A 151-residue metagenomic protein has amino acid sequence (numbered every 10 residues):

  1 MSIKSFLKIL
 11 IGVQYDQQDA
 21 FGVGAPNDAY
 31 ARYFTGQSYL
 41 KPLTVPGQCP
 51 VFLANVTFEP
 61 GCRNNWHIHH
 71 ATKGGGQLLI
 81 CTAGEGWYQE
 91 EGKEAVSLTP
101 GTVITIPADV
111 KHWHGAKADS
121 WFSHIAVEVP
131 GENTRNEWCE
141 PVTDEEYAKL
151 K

Functional and structural regions predicted by a protein language model:
S2-F52, R135-K151: A short, N-terminal "cap"/entry segment at the start of jelly-roll beta-barrel domains of the cupin/DSBH fold
N55-E59, H70-Y88, V127-P130: Short, conserved beta-strand element in jelly-roll/cupin
N65-H67, Y88-Q89, I106, K111-A118: Short beta-strand His + acidic residue motifs that chelate non-heme Fe in jelly-roll/DSBH and cupin folds
G92-A108: Short acidic-glycine-tyrosine-enriched beta hairpin
E94-S97, G115, S120: Beta-rich strand-turn-strand
T105, D119-W138: A short hydrophobic beta-strand segment most commonly corresponding to one strand of the jelly-roll/cupin
